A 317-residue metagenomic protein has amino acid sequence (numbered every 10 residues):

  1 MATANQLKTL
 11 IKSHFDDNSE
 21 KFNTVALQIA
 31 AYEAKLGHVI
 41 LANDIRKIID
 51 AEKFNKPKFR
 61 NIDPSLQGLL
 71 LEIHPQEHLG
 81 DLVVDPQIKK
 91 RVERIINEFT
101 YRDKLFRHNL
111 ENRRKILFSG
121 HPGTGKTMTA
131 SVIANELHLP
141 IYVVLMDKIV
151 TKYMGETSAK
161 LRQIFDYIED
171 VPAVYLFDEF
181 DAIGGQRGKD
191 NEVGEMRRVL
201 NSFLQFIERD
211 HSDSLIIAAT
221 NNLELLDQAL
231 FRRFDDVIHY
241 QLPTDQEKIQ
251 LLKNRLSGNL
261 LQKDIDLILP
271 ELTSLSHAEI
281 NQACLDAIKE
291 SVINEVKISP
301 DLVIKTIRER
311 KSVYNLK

Functional and structural regions predicted by a protein language model:
M1-A26, A30-L82, D245-K317: C-terminal alpha-helical "lid" subdomain
V83, Q87-R91, N97-D266: Walker A/P-loop NTP-binding motif of AAA+ ATPase domains
